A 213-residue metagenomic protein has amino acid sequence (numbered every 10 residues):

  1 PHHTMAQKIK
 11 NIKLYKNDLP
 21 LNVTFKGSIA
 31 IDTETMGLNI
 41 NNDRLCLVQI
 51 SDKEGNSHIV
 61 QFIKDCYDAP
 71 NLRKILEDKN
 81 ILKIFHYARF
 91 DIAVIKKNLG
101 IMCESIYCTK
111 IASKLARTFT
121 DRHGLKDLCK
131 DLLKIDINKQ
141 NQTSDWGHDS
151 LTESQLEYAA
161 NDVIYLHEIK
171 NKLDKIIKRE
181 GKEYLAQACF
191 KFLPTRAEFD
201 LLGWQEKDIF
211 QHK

Functional and structural regions predicted by a protein language model:
M5-D127: Conserved RNase H-like, two-metal-ion catalytic cores of nucleic-acid enzymes
S51, K79, L115-A116, L132 (+3 more regions): Generic structural signal for hydrophobic core residues of well-folded globular domains
A93, K126-K130, I164-N171: A broadly conserved amphipathic alpha-helix scaffold signal in soluble, globular proteins
M102-C103, I111, L133, Q142 (+1 more regions): Glycine-rich, flexible loop/turn motifs
H123-I137: A polyampholytic, Gly/Pro-enriched intrinsically disordered region
D136-E198: Acidic, Mg2+-coordinating catalytic module of metal-dependent nucleases/exonucleases that use a two-metal-ion mechanism
E198-K213: Acidic, Ser/Thr-rich low-complexity intrinsically disordered segments
